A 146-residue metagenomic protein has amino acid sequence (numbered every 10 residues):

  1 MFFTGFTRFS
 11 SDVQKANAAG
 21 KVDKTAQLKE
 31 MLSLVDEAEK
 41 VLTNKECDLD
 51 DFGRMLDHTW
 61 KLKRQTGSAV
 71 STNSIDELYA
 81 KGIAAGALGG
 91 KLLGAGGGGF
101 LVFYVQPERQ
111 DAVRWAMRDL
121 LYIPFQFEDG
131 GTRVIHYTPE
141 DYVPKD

Functional and structural regions predicted by a protein language model:
M1-K91, V102-D146: C-terminal nucleotide
G98: Glycine-rich active-site/cofactor-binding loop and its immediate structural neighborhood
